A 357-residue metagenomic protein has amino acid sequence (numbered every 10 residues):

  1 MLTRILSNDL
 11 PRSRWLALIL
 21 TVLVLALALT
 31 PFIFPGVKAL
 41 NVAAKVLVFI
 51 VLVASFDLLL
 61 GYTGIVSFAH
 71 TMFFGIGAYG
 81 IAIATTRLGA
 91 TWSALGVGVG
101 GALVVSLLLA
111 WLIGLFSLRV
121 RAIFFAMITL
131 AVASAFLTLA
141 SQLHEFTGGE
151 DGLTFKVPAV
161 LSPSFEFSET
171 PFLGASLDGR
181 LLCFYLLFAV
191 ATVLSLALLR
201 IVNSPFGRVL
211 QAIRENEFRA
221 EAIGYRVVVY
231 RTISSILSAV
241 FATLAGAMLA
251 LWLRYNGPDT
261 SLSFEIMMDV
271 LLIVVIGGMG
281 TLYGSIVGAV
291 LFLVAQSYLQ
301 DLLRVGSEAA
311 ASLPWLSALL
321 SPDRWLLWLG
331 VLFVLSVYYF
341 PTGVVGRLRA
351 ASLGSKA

Functional and structural regions predicted by a protein language model:
M1-A357: Transmembrane alpha-helices and adjacent helix-loop boundaries
